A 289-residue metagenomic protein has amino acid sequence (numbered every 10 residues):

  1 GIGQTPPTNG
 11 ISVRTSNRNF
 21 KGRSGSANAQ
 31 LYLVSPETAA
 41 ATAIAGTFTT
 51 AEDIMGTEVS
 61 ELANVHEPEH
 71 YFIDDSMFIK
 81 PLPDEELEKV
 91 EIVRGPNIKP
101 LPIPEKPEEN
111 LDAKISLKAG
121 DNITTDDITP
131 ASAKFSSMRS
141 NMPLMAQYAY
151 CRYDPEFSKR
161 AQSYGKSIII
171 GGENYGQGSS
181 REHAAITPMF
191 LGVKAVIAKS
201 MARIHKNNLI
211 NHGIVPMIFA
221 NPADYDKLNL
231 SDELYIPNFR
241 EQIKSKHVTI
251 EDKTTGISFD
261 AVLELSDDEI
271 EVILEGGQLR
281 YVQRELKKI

Functional and structural regions predicted by a protein language model:
G1-I289: Fe-S-dependent hydro-lyases/dehydratases of central metabolism
